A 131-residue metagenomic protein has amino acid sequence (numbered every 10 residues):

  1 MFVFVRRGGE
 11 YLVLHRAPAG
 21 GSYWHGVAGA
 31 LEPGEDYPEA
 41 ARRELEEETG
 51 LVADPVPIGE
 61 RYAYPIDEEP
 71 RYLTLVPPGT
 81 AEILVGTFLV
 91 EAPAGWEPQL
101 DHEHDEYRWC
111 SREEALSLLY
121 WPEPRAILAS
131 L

Functional and structural regions predicted by a protein language model:
M1, G9, V85-G86, D105: Change "...and in nucleic-acid phosphodiester-cleaving endonucleases..." to "...and in nucleic-acid processing enzymes
M1-L12, A30-P33: Conserved N-terminal beta-strand and adjoining loop/helix that marks the start of the Nudix/MutT-like hydrolase domain
V5-G8, R16, V90-A92: Active-site beta-strand termini and strand-to-loop segments that position acidic
A19-S22: A conserved beta-turn-beta hairpin within the catalytic core of GNAT-like acetyltransferases that forms part
H25, E82, W109: Short aromatic/basic micro-patch
G26-Y62: The catalytic Nudix box helix
G50-G95: Active-site segment of metal-dependent pyrophosphate-handling enzymes, primarily the Nudix hydrolase catalytic core
T87-E91, G95-A129: NUDIX/MutT-family hydrolases
